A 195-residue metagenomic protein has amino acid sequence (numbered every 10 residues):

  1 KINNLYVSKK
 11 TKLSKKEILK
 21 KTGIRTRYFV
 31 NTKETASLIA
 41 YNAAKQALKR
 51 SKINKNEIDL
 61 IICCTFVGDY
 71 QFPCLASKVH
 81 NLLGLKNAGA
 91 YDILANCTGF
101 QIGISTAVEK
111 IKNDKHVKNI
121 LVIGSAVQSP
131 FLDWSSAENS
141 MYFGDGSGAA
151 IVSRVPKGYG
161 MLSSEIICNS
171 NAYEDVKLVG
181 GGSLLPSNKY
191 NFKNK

Functional and structural regions predicted by a protein language model:
K1-K33, S136-K195: Condensing-enzyme catalytic core mediating Claisen C-C bond formation in acyl metabolism
T11-K20, Y70-G84, V122-Q128: Acidic-glycine-rich active-site phosphate/pyrophosphate-binding loop
V30-C97, Q101: Conserved beta-ketoacyl condensing-enzyme motif
C64, L94, I120-A126, G144 (+2 more regions): Short beta-strand segments
Y70-F72, G99-I102, Q128-D133, S170-A172: Short, well-ordered, mixed-charge alpha-helical segments that flank or form enzyme active sites
L94-K118, A150-V152: Active-site-proximal alpha-helical scaffold in enzymes
K110-K112, V117-S147: Flexible, glycine-rich active-site loops centered on histidine and acidic residues that chelate a metal or position
